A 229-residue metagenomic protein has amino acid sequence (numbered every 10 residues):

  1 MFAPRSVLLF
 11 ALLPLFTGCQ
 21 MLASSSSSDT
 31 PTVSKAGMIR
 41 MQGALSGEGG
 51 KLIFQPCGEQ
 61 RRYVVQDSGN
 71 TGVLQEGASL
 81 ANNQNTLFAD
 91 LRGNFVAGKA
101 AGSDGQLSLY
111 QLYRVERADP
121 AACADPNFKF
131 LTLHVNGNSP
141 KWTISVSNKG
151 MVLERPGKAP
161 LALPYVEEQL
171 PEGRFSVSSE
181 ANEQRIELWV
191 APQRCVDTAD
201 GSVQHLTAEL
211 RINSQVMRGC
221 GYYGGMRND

Functional and structural regions predicted by a protein language model:
L15-G18: C-terminal motif of bacterial Sec signal peptides marking the signal peptidase cleavage site
Q20-A23: Bacterial signal peptide processing site
V33, L52-L87, E180-N182: Small beta-barrel nucleic-acid-binding modules, principally OB-folds
S34-Q55, G93: Structural detector for short beta-strands of small beta-barrel domains
G43, A81-S108: Flexible glycine-rich surface loops and low-complexity tracts that mediate binding to linear polymers
C57-G69, N136-W189: Central antiparallel beta-sheet cores of small beta-barrel/beta-sandwich binding domains
G98-D104, D197-G201, T207-G219: Short, exposed beta-strand-loop hairpins at the edges of beta-sheets in extracellular/periplasmic proteins
K99-V146: Surface-exposed beta-loop interaction hotspot
